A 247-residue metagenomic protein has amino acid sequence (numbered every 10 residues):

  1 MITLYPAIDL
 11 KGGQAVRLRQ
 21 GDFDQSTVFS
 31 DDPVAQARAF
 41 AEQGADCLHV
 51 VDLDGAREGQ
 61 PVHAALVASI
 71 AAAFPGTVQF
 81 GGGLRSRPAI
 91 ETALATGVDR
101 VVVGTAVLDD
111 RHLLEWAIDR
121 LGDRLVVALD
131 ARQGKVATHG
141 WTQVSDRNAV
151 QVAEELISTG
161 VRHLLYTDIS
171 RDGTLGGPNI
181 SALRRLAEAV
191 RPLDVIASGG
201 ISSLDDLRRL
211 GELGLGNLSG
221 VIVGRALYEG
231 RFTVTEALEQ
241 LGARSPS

Functional and structural regions predicted by a protein language model:
T3-A7, C47, T77-Q79, D99-V102 (+5 more regions): Structural preference for beta-strand elements that scaffold enzyme active sites
D9, F40, L48, A93 (+5 more regions): Conserved, mostly hydrophobic/aromatic
G12-D24, E91-L94, V98-D172: Conserved anion-binding
F29-A41, R85-E91, V144-E155: Short, acidic/polar
C47-A65, T105, Y166-G176: Glycine-rich, proline-tolerant flexible connector loops at the mouths of alpha/beta enzymes
R57-G81, L113-D130, L175-S203: Alpha-helix-loop-beta-strand connector modules within alpha/beta enzyme cores
F74-R100, S181-N217, F232, A237: Catalytic cores of alpha/beta
L113-R120, G211-V223, L227-S247: C-terminal helical cap(s) of enzyme catalytic domains, especially alpha/beta-barrels
